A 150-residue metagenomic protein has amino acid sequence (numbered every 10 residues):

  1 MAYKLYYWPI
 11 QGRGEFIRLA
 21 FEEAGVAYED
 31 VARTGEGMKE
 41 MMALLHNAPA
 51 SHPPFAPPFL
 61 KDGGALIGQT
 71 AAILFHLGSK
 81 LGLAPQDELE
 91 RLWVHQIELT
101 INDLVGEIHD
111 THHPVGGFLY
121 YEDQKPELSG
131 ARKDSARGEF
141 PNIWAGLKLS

Functional and structural regions predicted by a protein language model:
M1-G130: GST-like domain detector, emphasizing the conserved glutathione-binding G-site in the N-terminal thioredoxin-like
A131-S150: Amphipathic alpha-helical packing segments from all-alpha helical-bundle domains
